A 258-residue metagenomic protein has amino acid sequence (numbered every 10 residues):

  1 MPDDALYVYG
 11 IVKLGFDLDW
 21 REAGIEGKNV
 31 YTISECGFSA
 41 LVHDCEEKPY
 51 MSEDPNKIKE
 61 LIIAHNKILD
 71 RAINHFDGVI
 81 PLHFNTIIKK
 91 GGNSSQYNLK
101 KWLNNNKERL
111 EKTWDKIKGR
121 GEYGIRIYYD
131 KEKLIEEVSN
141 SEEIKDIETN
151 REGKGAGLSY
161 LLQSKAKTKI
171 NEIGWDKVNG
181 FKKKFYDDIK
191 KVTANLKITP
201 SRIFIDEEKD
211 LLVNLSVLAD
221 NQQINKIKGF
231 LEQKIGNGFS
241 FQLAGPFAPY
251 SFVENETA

Functional and structural regions predicted by a protein language model:
M1-A258: An interfacial alpha-helical scaffold signature
